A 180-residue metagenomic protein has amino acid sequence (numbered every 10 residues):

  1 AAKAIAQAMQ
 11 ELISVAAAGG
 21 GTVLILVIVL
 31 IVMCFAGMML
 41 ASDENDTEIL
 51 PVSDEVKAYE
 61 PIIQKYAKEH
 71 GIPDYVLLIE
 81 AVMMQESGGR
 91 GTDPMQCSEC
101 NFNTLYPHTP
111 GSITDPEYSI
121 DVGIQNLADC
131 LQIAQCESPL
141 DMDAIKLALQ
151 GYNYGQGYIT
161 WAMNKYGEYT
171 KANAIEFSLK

Functional and structural regions predicted by a protein language model:
A1-L40: Small-residue-rich hydrophobic membrane-insertion segments
V29-M33, V82, Y152: Residue-level preference for non-acidic, small/hydrophobic
E44-G89, E117-I124, A128-L140: Export/targeting segments at the very N-terminus of extracytoplasmic proteins
D74-I79, D93-Q96, A144, A148: Residue-level detector of well-ordered alpha-helical segments, enriched for hydrophobic/aromatic packing positions
Q85-R90, C100-T104, Y154-I159: Solvent-exposed loop/turn segments at secondary-structure junctions within structured extracellular/periplasmic domains
R90-P110, P116, E168-I175: Short, surface-exposed glycine/acidic/tryptophan-bearing loops
G91-D93, A134-Q135, G157-A162: Extracytoplasmic/secreted cell-surface and envelope-processing proteins
A148-K180: Catalytic and substrate-binding regions of cell-wall glycan-acting enzymes that process beta-1,4-linked
